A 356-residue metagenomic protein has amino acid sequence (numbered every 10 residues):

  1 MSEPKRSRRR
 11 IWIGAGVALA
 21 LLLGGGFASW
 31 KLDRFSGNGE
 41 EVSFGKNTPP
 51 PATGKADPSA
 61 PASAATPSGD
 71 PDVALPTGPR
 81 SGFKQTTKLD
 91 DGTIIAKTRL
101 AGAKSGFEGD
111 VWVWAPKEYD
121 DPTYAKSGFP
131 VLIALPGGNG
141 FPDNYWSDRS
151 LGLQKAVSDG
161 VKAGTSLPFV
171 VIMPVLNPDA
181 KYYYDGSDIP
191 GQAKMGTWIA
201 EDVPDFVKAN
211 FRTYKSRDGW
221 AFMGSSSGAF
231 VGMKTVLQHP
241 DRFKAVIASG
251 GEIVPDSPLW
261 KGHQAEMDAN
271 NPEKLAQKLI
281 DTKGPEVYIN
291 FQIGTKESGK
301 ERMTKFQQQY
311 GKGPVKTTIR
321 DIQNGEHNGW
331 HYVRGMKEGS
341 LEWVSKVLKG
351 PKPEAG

Functional and structural regions predicted by a protein language model:
M1-G356: Non-catalytic cap/lid and distal C-terminal segments of serine-dependent acyl enzymes
